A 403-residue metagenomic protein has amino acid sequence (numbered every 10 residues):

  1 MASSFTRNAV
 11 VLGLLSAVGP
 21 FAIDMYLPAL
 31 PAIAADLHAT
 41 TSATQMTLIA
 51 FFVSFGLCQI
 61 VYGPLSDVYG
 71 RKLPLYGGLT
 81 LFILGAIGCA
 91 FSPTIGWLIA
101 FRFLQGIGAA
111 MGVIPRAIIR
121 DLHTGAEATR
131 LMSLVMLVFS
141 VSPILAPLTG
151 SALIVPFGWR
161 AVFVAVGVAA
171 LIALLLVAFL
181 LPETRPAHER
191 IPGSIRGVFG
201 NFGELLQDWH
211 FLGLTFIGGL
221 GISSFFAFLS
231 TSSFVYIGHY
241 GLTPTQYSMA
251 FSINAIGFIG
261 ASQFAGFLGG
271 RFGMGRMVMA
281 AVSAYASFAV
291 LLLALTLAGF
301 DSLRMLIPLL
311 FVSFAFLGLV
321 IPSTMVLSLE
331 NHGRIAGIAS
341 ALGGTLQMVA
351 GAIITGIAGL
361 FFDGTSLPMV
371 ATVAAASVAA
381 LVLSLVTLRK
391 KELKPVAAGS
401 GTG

Functional and structural regions predicted by a protein language model:
H38, G70, F91-W97, G241 (+1 more regions): Helix-breaking motifs and short loop linkers at transmembrane-helix boundaries and internal kinks in secondary membrane
L57-G96: Conserved MFS/SLC helix-loop-helix module at the cytosolic interface between two early adjacent transmembrane helices
L81, G85-G88, G96-L104, R304-L310: Paired small-residue
W97, L134-F179: Helix-loop-helix hairpin linking two adjacent transmembrane segments in secondary transporters
F101-F139: Cytoplasmic helix-loop-helix junction between adjacent transmembrane helices in 12-TM secondary transporters
P182-L214: Juxtamembrane intracellular "pre-TM" segments in multi-pass secondary transporters
V278-I321: C-terminal transmembrane helical hairpin of 12-TM major facilitator-type secondary transporters
V326-G364, V373: A late C-terminal transmembrane helix in Major Facilitator Superfamily
